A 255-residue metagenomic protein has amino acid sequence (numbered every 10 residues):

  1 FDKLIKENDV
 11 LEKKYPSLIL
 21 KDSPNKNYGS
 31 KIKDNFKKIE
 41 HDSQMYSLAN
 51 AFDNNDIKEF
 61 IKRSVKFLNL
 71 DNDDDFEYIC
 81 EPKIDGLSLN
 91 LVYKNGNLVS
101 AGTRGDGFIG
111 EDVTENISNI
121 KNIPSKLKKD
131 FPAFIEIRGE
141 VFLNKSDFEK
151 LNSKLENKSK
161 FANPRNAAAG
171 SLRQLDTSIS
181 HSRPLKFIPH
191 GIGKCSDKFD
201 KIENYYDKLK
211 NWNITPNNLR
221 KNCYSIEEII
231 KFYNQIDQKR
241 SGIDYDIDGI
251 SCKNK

Functional and structural regions predicted by a protein language model:
D2-K255: RNA/tRNA-interacting regions in translation and RNA-turnover enzymes
